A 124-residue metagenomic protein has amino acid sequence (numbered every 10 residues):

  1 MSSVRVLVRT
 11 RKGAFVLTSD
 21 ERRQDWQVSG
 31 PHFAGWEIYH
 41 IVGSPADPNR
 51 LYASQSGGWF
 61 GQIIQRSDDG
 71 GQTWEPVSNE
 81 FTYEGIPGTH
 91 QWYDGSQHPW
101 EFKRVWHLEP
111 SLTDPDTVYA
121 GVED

Functional and structural regions predicted by a protein language model:
M1-D124: Extracellular glycan-interacting surfaces
